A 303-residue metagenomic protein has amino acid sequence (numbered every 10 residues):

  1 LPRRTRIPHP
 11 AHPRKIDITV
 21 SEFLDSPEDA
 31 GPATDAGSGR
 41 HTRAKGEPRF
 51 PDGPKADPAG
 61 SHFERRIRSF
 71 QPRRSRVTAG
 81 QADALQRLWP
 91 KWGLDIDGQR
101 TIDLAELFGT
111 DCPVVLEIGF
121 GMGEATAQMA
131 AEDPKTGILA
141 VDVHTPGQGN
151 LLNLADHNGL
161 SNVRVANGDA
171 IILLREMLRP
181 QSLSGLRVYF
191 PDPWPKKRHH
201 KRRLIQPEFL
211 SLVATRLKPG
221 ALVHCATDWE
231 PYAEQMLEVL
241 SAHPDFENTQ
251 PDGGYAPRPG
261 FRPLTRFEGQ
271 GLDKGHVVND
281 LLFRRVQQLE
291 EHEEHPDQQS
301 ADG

Functional and structural regions predicted by a protein language model:
R4-R6, H12, I16-L116, A127-A131: S-adenosyl-L-methionine
P48, E234-G303: Class I S-adenosyl-L-methionine
I118, V141: Conserved beta-strand/loop positions that form the S-adenosyl-L-methionine
G119-G123: Class I SAM-dependent methyltransferase "Motif I" SAM/SAH-binding loop
H144: Conserved SAM/SAH-binding beta-strand->alpha-helix loop
L152-Q181: S-adenosyl-L-methionine
I205-P219: A short glycine-rich, Lys/Arg-flanked "PGG" loop and its adjoining helix->strand segment in the class I
P219-T227: Conserved beta-strand signature within the Rossmann-like core of class I S-adenosyl-L-methionine
